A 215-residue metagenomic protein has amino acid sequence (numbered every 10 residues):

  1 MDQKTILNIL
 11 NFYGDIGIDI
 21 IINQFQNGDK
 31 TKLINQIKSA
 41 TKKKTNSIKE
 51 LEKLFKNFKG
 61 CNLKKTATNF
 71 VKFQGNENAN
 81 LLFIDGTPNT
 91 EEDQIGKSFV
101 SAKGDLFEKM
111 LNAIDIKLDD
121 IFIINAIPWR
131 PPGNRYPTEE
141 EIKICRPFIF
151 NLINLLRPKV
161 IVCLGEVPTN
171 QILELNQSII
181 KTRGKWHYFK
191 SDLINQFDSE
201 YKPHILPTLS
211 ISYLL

Functional and structural regions predicted by a protein language model:
K4-N8, F12-D15, D19-L215: A polyanion-binding, active-site-adjacent surface
